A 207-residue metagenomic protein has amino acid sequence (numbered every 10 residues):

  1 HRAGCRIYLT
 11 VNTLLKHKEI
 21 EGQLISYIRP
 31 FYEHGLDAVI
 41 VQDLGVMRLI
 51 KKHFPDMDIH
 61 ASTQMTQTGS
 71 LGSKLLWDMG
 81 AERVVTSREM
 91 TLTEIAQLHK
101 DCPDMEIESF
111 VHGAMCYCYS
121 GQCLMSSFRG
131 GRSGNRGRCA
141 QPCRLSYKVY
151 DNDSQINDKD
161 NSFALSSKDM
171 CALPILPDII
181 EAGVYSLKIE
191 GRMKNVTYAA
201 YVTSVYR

Functional and structural regions predicted by a protein language model:
H1-Q67, V85-E89, E94-S186, M193-R207: Active-site pocket-lining/capping segments in soluble small-molecule metabolic enzymes
S70-L71: Conserved nucleotide-cofactor-binding alpha/beta core module
G80-A81: As written
